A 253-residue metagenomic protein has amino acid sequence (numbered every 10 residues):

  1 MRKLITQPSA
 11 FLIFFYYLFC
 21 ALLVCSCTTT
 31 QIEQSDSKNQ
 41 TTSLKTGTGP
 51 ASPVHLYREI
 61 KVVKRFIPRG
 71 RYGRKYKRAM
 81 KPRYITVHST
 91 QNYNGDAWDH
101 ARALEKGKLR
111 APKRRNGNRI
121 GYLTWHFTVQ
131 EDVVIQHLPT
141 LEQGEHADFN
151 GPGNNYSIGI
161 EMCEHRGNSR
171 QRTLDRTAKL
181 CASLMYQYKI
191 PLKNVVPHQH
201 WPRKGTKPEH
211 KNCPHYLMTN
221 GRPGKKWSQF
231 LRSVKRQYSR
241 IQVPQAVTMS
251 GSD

Functional and structural regions predicted by a protein language model:
K3-F15: Bacterial N-terminal signal peptides that target proteins for export
I13-C25: Bacterial N-terminal signal peptides
C27-F149: N-terminal catalytic cores of peptidoglycan-degrading enzymes
C27-V62, H165-D253: Basic/polar, cationic surfaces and motifs that engage anionic cell-wall and phosphate/carboxylate ligands
T86, H126, G159-E161, V196: Soluble periplasmic/extracytoplasmic beta-strand elements of cell-envelope proteins
T90-Q91, T140, G153, I158-G167: Cell-envelope and extracellular/periplasmic
